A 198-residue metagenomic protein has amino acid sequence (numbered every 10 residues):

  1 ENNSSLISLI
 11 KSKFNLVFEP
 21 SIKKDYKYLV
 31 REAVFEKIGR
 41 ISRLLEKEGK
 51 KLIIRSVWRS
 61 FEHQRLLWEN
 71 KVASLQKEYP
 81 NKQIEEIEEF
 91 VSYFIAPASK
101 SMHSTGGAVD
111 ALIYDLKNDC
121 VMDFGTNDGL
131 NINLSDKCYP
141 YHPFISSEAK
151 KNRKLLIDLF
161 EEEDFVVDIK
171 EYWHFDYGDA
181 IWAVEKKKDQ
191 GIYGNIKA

Functional and structural regions predicted by a protein language model:
E1-V57, E62-K170, W182-A198: Extracytoplasmic cell-surface/polysaccharide-interacting catalytic and binding patches
F175: Conserved metal-phosphate-binding beta-hairpin within the catalytic cores of diverse ATP-dependent phosphoryl-transfer
